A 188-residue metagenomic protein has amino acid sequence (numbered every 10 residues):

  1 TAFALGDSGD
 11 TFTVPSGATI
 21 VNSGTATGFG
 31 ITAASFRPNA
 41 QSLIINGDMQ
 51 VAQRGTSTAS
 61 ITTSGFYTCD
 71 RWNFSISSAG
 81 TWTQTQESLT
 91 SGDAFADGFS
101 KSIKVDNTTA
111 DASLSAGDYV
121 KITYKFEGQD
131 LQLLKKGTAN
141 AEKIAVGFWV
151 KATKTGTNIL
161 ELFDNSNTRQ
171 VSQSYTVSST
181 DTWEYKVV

Functional and structural regions predicted by a protein language model:
T1-N39: Intrinsic low-complexity, repeat-rich intrinsically disordered segments enriched in small/flexible residues
G28-V188: Extracellular and organelle-lumenal recognition/adhesion modules and their flexible linkers in secreted
